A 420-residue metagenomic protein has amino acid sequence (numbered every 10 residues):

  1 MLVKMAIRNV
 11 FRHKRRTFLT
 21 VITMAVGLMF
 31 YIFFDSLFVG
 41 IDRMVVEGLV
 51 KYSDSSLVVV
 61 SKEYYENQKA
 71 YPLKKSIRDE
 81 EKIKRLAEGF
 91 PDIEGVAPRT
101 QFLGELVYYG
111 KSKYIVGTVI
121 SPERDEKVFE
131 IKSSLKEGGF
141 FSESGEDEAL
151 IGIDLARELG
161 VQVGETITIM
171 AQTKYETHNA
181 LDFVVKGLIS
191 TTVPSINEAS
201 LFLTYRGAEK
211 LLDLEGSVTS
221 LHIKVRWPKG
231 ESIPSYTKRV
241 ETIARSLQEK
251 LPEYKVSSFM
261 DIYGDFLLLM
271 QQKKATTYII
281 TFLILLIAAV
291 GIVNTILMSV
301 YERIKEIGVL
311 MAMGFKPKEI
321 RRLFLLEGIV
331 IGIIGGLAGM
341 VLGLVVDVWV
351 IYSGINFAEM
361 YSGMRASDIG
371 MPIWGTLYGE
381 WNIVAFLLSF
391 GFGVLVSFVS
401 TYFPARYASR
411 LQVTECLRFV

Functional and structural regions predicted by a protein language model:
M1-I32, K51, P317-K318, R322 (+2 more regions): N-terminal Sec/SRP start-transfer signal
Y31-S36, K274-M313, I320-L325, S397 (+1 more regions): A hydrophobic alpha-helix feature that marks transmembrane segments and, especially, their cytosolic C-terminal ends
D35-V116, G139-G145: Hydrophobic, regular-secondary-structure patches
K51, T173-T277: Mechanotransmission and gating elements of multispan inner-membrane complexes involved in transport and envelope
R99-F102, K111-I120, L135-G207: Hydrophobic secondary-structure segments that place a key small or acidic residue at a functional site
L297, K305-I351, L388: Transmembrane alpha-helical interface segments in multi-pass membrane proteins
A338-L388: Short helix-loop junctions at transmembrane helix boundaries
G375-V420: C-terminal membrane-exit region of the final transmembrane helix in multipass inner-membrane proteins
